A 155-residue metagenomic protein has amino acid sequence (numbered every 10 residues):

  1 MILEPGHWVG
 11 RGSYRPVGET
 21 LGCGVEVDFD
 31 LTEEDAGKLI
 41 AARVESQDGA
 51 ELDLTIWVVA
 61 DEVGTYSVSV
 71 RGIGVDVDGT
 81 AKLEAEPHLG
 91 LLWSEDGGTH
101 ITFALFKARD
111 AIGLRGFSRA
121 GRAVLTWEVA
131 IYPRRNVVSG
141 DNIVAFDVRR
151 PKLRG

Functional and structural regions predicted by a protein language model:
L3, G10-F103, R149-R154: Central antiparallel beta-sheet cores of small beta-barrel/beta-sandwich binding domains
T102-G155: Edge beta-strand at a domain terminus
